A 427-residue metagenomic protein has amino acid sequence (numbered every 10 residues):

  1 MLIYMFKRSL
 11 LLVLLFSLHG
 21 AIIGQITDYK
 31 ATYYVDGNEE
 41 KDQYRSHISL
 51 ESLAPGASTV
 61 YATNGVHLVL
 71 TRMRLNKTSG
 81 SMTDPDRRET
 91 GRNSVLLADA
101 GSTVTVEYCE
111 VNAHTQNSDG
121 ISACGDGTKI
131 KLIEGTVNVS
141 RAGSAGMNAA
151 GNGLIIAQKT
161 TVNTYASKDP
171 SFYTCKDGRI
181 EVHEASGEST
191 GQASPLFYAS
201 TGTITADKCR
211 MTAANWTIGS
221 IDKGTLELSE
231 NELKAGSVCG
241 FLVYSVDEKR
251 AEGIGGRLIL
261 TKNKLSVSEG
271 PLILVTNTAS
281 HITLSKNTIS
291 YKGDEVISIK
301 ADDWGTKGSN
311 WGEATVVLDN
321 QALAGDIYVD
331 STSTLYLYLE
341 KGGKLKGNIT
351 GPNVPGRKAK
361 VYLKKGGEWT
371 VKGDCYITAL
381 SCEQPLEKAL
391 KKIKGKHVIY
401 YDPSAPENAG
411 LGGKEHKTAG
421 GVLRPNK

Functional and structural regions predicted by a protein language model:
M1-F6: N-terminal secretory signal peptides that target proteins for export/translocation
S9-L18: Sec-dependent N-terminal signal peptides
G20-G24: Sec/Tat signal peptide C-region and signal peptidase I cleavage site
Q25-M82, K417-T418, V422-K427: N-terminal segments that cap or nucleate solenoid repeat domains
Q25-Y34, A54-Y61, T83-L97, T115-A123 (+10 more regions): Extracellular beta-strand/beta-solenoid scaffold signature
K41-I48, H67-M73, T103-Y108, K129-G135 (+12 more regions): All-beta strand scaffolds that present successive hydrophobic residues in beta-strands
T63-V137, A150-A157: Post-signal-peptide, soluble extracytosolic/periplasmic N-terminal scaffold domains of envelope/secretory systems
A324, Y328-K427: Extracellular beta-strand/loop-rich repeat segments of large surface/secreted proteins
